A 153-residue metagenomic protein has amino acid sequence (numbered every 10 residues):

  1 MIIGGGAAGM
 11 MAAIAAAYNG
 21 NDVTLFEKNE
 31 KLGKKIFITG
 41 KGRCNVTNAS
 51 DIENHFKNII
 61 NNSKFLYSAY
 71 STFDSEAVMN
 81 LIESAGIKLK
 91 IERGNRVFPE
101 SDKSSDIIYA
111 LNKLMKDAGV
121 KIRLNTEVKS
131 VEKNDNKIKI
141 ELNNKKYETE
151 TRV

Functional and structural regions predicted by a protein language model:
M1-G4, K35-F37, K139: Short, flexible coil/turn micro-motifs enriched in small/turn-prone residues
M1-L25: N-terminal Rossmann-like FAD-binding beta1-loop-alpha1 element of flavoenzymes
M11, A15, I36, R152-V153: Hydrophobic/aromatic ligand-binding patch that stacks against planar heteroaromatic rings of cofactors or nucleotides
N21-T24, L89, V153: Hydrophobic anchor at the start of a short beta-strand that flanks the dinucleotide cofactor-binding loop
K28-K121, T126: Conserved N-terminal/central alpha/beta ligand/cofactor-binding core
V97-F98, K139-E141: Generic recognition of long tandem-repeat/solenoid scaffolds
L124-I138: A conserved short coil-to-beta-strand element within the FAD-binding core of flavoproteins
L142-R152: Core beta-strand elements of the Rossmann-like FAD/NAD(P) dinucleotide-binding domain in flavoenzyme oxidoreductases
